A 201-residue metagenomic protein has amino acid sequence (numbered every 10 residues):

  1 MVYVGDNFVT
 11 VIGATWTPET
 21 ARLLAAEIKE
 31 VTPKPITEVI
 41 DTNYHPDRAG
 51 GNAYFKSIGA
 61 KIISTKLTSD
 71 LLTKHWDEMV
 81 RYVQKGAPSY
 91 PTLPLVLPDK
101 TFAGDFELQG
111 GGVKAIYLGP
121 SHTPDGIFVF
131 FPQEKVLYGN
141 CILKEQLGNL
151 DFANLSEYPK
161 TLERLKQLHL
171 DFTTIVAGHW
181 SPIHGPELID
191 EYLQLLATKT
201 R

Functional and structural regions predicted by a protein language model:
M1-G5: Mature N-terminal segment immediately following signal peptide/propeptide cleavage in secreted/periplasmic
D6-F8, E19-I63, H169-D171: Active-site metal-binding motif and surrounding structural segment of the metallo-beta-lactamase
F8-T10, W16-T17, E107, K114-Y192: Metallo-beta-lactamase
T20-A21, D47-G50, L71-T73, L147-G148 (+1 more regions): Extracytoplasmic/secreted cell-surface and envelope-processing proteins
R22, A26, E30, A53 (+3 more regions): Solvent-exposed, polar/charged alpha-helical surfaces in well-ordered, non-transmembrane soluble domains, broadly
S64-T65, G139: Generic beta-sheet signal
S69-D70, L195-K199: Extracytoplasmic/periplasmic copper-protein system
D70-Y117: Metallo-beta-lactamase
